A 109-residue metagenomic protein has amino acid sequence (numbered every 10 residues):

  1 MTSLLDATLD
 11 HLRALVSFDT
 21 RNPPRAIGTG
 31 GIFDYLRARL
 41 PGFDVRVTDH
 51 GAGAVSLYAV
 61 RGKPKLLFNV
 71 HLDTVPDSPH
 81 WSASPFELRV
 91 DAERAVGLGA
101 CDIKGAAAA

Functional and structural regions predicted by a protein language model:
T2-A100: Acidic/His- and Gly-rich active-site-bordering loop/insert found across diverse amide/peptide-bond hydrolases
G99-A109: Active-site alpha-helical elements of protease catalytic centers
